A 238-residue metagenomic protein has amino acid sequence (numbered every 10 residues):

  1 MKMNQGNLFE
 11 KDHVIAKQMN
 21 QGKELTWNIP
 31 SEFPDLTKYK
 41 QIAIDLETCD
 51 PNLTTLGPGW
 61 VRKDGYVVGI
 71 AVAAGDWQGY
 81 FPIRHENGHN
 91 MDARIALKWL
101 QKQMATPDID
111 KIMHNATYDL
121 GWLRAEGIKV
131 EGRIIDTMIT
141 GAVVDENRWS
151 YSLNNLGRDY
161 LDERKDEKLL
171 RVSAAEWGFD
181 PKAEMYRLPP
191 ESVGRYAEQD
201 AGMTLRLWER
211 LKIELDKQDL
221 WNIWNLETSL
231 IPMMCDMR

Functional and structural regions predicted by a protein language model:
M1-T54, A96: N-terminal accessory regions of nucleic-acid-interacting proteins
G6-T26, G65-D216, M234: Active-site-proximal helix-loop-helix substrate-binding element of RNase H-like nuclease domains
Y39-Q41, G57, D76, L100: Glycine/alanine-rich phosphate-binding loops at beta-alpha junctions
K40-I42, Y66, I231: Residues at beta-strand starts and edge strands
L46, I83, M237: Short glycine-centered, acidic/aromatic-flanked micro-motifs in structured strand/loop junctions that mark active-site
P58-R62: Short consensus segments that form the blades of beta-propeller domains, in both extracellular/periplasmic
Q218-L220: Short helix-to-loop capping/linker segments positioned immediately adjacent to catalytic or ligand/cofactor-binding
N222-R238: Extended, well-ordered alpha-helical scaffold/bundle regions in very large, multi-domain proteins
